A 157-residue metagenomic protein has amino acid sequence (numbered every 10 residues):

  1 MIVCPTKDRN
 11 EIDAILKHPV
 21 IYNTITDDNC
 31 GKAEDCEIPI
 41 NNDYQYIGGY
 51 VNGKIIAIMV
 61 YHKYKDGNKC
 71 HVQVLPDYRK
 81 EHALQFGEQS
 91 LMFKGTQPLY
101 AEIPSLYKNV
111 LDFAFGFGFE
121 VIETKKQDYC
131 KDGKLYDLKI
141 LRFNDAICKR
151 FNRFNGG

Functional and structural regions predicted by a protein language model:
M1-A33: Short amphipathic alpha-helix that is part of the acyltransferase structural core
D35-N42, A57-D66: A conserved beta-strand-loop-helix scaffold within acyl/acetyltransferase catalytic domains
D43-A57: Conserved beta-hairpin
H62-D77, E102: Conserved acetyl-CoA binding element of GNAT-fold acetyltransferases
R79-F93, D112, G116: Conserved acetyl-CoA-binding loop-helix of GNAT-fold acetyltransferases
K94-S105: Conserved GNAT acetyl-CoA-binding A-motif
E102, E120-D137: Conserved catalytic-core motifs of GNAT/GCN5-like acyltransferases
L106-T124: Conserved active-site alpha-helix within GNAT-family acetyltransferase domains
